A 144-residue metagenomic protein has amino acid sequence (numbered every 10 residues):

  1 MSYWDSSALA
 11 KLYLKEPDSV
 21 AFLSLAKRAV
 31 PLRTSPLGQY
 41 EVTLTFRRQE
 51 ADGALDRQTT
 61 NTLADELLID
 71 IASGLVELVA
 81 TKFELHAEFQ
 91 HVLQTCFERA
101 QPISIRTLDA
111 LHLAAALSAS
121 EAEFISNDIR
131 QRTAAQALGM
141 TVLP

Functional and structural regions predicted by a protein language model:
M1, V79-T81, L143: Conserved beta-strand termini and adjacent loop/short-helix elements that scaffold enzyme active sites in alpha/beta
M1-V20: Metal-dependent nucleic-acid phosphoesterase active-site entry motif
W4-D5, I105-R106, D128, M140-P144: Histidine- and aromatic-rich ligand-binding microenvironments
S7, E16, P36, F83 (+1 more regions): Alpha-helix N-cap/helix-start capping motif
L9-A10, Q39, Q131-R132: A generic structural signal for short hydrophobic patches within well-formed alpha-helices
L23-L32, Q39-A119, Q136-L138: PIN-domain endoribonuclease scaffold, especially VapC-family toxins
E123-S126: Short, hydrophobic beta-strand segments that form beta-sheet elements in well-ordered domains
